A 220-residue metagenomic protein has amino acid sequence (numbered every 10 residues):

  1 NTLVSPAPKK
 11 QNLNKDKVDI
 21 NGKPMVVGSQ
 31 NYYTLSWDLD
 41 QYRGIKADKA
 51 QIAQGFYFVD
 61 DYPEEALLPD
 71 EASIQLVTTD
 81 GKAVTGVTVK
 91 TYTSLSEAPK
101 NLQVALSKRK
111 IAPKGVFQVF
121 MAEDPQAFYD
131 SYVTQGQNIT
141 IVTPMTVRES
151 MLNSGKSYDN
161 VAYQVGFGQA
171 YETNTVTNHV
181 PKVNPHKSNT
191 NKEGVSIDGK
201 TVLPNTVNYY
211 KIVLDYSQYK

Functional and structural regions predicted by a protein language model:
N1, T34-L35, F58, T143-M145 (+2 more regions): OB-fold and OB-like beta-barrel modules that bind single-stranded nucleic acids
N1-N14, V18-I20, V147-I197, T201-V202: Extracellular/luminal low-complexity Ser/Thr/Pro-rich, glycosylation-prone repeat/linker regions
G22-K23, A127-V133, G199-K200: Beta-strand-rich interaction surfaces with strong enrichment in secreted/lumenal proteins
M25-Y57, D61, K200-K220: Short beta-strand elements of extracellular/lumenal beta-sandwich folds
S29-Y42, A112-Y158: Low-complexity, intrinsically disordered segments enriched in Ser/Thr together with acidic residues
W37-Q41, Y62-E64, M145-M151, Q164-G168 (+2 more regions): Beta-strand elements of well-folded, non-transmembrane domains
Q51-A122: A surface/secretory-pathway sequence property marking extracellular, secreted, or lumenal proteins enriched
G55-Y62, L76, V104, K156-Q164 (+2 more regions): Low-complexity, Ser/Thr/Pro-rich intrinsically disordered linker/stalk segments at domain junctions
